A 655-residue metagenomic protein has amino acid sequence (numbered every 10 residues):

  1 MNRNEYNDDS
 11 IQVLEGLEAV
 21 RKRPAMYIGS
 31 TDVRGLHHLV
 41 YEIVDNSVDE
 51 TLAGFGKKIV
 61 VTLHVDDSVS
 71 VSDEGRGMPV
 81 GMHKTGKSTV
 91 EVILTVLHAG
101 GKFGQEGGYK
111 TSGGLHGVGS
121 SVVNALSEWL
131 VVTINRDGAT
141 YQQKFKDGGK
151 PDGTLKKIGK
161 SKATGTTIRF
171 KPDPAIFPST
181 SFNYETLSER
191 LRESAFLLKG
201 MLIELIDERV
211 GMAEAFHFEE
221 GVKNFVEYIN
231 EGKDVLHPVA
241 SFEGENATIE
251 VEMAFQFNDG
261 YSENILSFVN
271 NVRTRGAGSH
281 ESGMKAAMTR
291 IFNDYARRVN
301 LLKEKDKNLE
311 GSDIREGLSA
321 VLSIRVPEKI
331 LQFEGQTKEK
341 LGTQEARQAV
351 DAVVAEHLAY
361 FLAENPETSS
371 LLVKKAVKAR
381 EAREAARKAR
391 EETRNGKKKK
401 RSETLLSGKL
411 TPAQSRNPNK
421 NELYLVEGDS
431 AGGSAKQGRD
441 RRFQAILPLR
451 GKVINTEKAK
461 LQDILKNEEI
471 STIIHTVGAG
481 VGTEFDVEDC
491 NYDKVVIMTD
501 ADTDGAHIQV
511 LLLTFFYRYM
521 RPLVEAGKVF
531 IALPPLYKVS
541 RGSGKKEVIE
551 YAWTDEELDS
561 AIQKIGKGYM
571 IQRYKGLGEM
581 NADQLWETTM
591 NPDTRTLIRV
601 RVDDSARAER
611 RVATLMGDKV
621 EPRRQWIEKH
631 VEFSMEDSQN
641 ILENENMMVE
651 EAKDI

Functional and structural regions predicted by a protein language model:
M1-S10, L17, L39-Y41, D49-T51 (+12 more regions): GHKL-family ATPase ATP-binding module
K22-Y41, K110: Conserved short strand/loop->alpha-helix "switch" segment adjacent to the catalytic nucleotide/phosphoryl-transfer site
Y27-R34, P79-T85, R275-G276, A346 (+1 more regions): Flexible beta-alpha connector loops of hexameric P-loop NTPases
D49-E50, G77-M78, T503-D504: Residues immediately C-terminal
V80-A99: Short conserved segment of the HATPase_c
E381-S402, N417-E422, G433, Q437-R439 (+2 more regions): C-terminal interaction appendages of subunits in large macromolecular complexes
